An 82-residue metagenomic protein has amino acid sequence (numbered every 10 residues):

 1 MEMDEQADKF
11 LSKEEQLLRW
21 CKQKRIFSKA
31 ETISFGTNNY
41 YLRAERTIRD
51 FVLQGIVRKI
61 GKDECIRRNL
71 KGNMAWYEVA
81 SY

Functional and structural regions predicted by a protein language model:
M1-W20: Short alpha-helical segments that sit at the start of domains
F10-L11, G61-Y82: Short, cationic-aromatic polyanion-contact patches
L11, G36-T37: A general structural motif at alpha-helix termini
I26-G36: Short acidic, hydrophobic short linear motifs in intrinsically disordered regions
N38-L53, K59: Short amphipathic alpha-helical interaction segments
